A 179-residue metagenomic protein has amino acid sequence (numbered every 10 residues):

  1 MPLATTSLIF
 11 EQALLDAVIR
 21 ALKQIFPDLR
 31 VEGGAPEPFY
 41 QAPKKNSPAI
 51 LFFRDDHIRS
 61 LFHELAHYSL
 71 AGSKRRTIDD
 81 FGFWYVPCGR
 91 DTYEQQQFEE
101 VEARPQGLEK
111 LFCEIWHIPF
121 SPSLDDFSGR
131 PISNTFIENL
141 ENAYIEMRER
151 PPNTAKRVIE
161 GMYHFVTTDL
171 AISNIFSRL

Functional and structural regions predicted by a protein language model:
M1-V31, E160-R178: A metal-dependent hydrolase signature that marks the N-terminal structural subdomain at the beginning of catalytic folds
A4, Q24-P48, G129-P131: Catalytic zinc-binding patch centered on the HExxH motif and its immediate surroundings that defines zinc-dependent
Y40, P48, L70-A103, S121-R130: Post-HEXXH active-site segment of zinc metalloproteases
K44-S60: Short pre-active-site segment immediately N-terminal to the catalytic Zn-binding motif
R59-G72: Active-site recognition of the HExxH zinc-binding catalytic motif
E99-E114: An active-site-proximal "capping" alpha-helix that borders the catalytic cofactor pocket
F112-L124: Substrate-binding/catalytic groove segments of enzymes that remodel or degrade extracellular structural polymers
L124-L179: Pan-zinc metallopeptidase signature
